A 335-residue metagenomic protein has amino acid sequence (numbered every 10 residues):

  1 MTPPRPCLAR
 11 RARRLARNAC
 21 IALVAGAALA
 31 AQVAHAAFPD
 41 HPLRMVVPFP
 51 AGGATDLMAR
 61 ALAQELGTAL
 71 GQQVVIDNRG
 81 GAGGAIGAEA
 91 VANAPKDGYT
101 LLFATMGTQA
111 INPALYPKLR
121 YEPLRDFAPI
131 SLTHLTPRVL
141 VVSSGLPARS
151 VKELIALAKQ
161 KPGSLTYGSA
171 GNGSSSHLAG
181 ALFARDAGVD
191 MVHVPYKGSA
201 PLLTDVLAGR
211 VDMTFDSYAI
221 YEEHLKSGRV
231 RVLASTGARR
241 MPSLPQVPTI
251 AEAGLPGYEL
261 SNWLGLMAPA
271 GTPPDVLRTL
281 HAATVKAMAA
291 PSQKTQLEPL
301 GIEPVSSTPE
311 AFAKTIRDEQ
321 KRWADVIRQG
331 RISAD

Functional and structural regions predicted by a protein language model:
M1-R14: N-terminal secretory signal peptides that target proteins for export/translocation
N18-A31: Bacterial N-terminal signal peptides
A36-R125, S164, N172, G188-M213 (+3 more regions): N-terminal (or domain-start) structured segment
A37, H41, Q64-A69, A92 (+10 more regions): Short hydrophobic alpha-helices and adjacent helix-cap/hinge residues
D40-P42, R185-V189, K226, T249-E252 (+1 more regions): An extracytoplasmic/periplasmic, membrane-proximal ligand-sensing/linker region
N93-G98, M106, A114-P201, I250 (+1 more regions): Hinge/capping helix and adjacent helix->loop/strand transition within the periplasmic-binding protein
L135, I220-A289, D318-K321: C-terminal lobe and pocket-closing loops of periplasmic/extracytoplasmic Venus-flytrap solute-binding proteins
